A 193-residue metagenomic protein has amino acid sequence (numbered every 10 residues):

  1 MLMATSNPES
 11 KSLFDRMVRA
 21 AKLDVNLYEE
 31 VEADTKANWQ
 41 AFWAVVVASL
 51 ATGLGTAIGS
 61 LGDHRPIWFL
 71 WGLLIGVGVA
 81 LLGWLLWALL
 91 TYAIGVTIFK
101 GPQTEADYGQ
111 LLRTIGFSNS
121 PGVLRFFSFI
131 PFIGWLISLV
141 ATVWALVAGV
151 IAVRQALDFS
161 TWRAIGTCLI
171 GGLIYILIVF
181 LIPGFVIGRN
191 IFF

Functional and structural regions predicted by a protein language model:
L2-A106: Selected alpha-helical membrane-embedding segments in polytopic membrane proteins
N7, T35, Q40, A44 (+7 more regions): Juxtamembrane, membrane-proximal amphipathic segments and lipid-exposed surfaces of hairpin/multipass modules
S10, T52-A80, R125-T142, I176-F193: Membrane-helix interface segments in multi-pass membrane proteins
Y92-F180: Hydrophobic alpha-helical transmembrane segments and adjacent short intramembrane/lumenal linkers of inner/organellar
